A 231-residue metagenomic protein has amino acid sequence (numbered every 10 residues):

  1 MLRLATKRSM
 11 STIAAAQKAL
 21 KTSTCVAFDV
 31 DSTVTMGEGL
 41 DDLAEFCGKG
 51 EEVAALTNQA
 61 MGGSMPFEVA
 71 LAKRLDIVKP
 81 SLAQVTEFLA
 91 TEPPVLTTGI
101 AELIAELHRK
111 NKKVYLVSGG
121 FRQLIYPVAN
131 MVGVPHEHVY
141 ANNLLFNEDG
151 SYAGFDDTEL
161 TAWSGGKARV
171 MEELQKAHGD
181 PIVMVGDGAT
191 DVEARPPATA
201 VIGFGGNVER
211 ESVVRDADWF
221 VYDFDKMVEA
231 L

Functional and structural regions predicted by a protein language model:
M1-M10: N-terminal mitochondrial targeting presequence
S11-E148: Alpha-helical substrate-recognition element adjacent to the catalytic core
H108, N130-G133, K176, P196 (+1 more regions): Anion (oxyanion) recognition and catalysis
S118-G119, P181-W219: Acidic, Mg2+-coordinating phosphoryl-transfer loop and its flanking beta/alpha structural elements, shared across
H136-V170: Glycine/Thr-rich beta-alpha phosphate-binding loop at enzyme active sites
A141-F146, G205-R210, D225-M227: Short, acidic/turn-prone active-site loops that include or flank metal/cofactor- and phosphate-binding residues
N147-A153, E211-W219, A230-L231: Short, charged, surface-exposed secondary-structure boundary motifs
A162-V192: Conserved Lys-Pro-Asp/Glu-containing loop-to-beta segment of HAD-superfamily phosphomonoesterases, centered on
